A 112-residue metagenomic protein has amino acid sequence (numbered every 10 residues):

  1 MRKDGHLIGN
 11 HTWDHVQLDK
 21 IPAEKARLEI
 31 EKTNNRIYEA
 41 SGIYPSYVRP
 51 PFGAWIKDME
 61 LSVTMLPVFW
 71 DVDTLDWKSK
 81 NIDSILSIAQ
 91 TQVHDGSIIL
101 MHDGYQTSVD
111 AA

Functional and structural regions predicted by a protein language model:
M1-G5: Catalytic-core regions built around general acid/base machinery
G9, W13-A112: Catalytic domains of cell-wall/extracellular-matrix polysaccharide-remodeling enzymes, centered on de-N-acetylation
